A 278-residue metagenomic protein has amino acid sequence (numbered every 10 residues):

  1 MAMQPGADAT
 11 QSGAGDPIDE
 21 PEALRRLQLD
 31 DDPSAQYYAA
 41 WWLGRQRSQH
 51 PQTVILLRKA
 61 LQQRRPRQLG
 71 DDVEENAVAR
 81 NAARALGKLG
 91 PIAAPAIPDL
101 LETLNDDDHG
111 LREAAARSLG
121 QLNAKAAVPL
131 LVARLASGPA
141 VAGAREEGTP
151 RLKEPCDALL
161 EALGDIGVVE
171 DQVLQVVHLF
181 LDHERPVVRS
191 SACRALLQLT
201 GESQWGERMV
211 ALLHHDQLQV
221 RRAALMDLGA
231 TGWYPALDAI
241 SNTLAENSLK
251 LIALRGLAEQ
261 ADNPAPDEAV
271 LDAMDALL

Functional and structural regions predicted by a protein language model:
M1-W41: N-terminal "cap/leader" segments of large eukaryotic alpha-helical scaffolds
A14-L27, S48-L69, P91-N105, A124-E146 (+4 more regions): Amphipathic alpha-helical scaffolding segments comprising HEAT/armadillo-like alpha-solenoid repeats
D31-D32, R64-R65, E74-E75, D107-D108 (+5 more regions): Short inter-helical turns and helix N-cap capping residues of alpha-solenoid HEAT/ARM repeat scaffolds
S34-R45, K59, N76-A85, A114-R117: Non-membrane alpha-helical segments in proteins
Q36, E75, A79, R112 (+4 more regions): Residue-level detector of extended alpha-helical repeat arrays and alpha-solenoid scaffolds
A39, A82, A115, C156-L159 (+3 more regions): Conserved hydrophobic register position within alpha-solenoid helical repeats
H183-P186, S190-L197, D216-L278: Long, ordered, amphipathic alpha-helical scaffolds
